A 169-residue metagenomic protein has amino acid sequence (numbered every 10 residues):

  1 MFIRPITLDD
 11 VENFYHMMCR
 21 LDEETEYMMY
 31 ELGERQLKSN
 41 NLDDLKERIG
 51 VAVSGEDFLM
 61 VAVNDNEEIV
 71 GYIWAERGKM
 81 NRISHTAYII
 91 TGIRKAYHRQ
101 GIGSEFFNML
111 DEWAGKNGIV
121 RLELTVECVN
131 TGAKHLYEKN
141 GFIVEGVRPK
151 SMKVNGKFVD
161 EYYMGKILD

Functional and structural regions predicted by a protein language model:
F2-H16: A short beta-loop-alpha structural element at the N-terminal edge of CoA-dependent acyl/N-acetyltransferase catalytic
I6, I93, V126: Hydrophobic adenine-recognition pocket in adenosine-nucleotide-binding enzymes
D22, R35-K95, I167-D169: Acetyl-CoA-dependent GNAT
T25-R35: A short gly/proline-enriched turn/hairpin at secondary-structure junctions
E67-G71, G132, F158: Glycine-rich acetyl-CoA-binding "A-motif" of GNAT/NAT acetyltransferases
T91-I93, R99-K116, H135-K139: Conserved acetyl-CoA-binding loop-helix of GNAT-fold acetyltransferases
R121-E127, E138, I143-V159: Conserved catalytic-core motifs of GNAT/GCN5-like acyltransferases
K157-D169: Terminal substrate-recognition subdomain of acyl/acetyltransferases
